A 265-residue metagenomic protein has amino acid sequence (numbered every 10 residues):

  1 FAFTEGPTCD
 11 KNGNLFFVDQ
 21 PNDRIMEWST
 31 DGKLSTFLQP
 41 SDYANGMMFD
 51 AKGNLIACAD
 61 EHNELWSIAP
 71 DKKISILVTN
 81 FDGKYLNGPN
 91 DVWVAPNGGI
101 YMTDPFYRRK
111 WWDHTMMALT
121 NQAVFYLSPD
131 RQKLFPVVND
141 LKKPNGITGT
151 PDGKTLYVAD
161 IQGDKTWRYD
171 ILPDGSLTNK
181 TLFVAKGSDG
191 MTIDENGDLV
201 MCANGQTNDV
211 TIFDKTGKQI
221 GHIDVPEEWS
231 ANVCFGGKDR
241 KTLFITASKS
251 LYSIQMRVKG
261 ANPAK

Functional and structural regions predicted by a protein language model:
F1-K265: Sequence-structural signature of mature extracellular/luminal beta-sheet repeat domains, prominently beta-propellers
